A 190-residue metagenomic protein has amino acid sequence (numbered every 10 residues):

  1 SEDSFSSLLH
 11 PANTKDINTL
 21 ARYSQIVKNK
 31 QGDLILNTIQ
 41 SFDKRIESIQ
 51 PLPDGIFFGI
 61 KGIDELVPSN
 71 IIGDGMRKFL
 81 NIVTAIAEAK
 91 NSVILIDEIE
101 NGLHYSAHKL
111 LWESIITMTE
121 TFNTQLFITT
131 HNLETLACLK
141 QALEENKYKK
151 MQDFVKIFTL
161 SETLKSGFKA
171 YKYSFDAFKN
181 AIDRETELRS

Functional and structural regions predicted by a protein language model:
S1-A87, S161-S190: Phosphate-coordinating catalytic segments in nucleotide- and nucleic-acid-processing enzymes
S92-V93: The start of beta-strands in P-loop NTPase/AAA+ ATPase cores
D97-I99: Walker B catalytic acidic pair
E113-S190: C-terminal lobe/lid and adjacent interdomain/linker elements of RecA-like ASCE P-loop ATPase modules
